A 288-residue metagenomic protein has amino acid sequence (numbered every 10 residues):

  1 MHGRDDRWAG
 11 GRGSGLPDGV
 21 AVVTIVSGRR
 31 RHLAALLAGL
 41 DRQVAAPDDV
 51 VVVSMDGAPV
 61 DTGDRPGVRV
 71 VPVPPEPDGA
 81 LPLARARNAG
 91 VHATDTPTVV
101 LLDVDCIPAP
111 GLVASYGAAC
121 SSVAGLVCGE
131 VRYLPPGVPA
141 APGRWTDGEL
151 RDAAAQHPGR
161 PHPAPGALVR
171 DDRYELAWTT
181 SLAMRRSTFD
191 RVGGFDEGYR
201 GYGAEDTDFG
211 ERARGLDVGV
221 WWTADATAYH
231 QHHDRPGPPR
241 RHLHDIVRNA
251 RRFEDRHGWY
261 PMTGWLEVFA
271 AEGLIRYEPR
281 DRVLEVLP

Functional and structural regions predicted by a protein language model:
M1-G39: N-proximal low-complexity "stem/linker" segments adjacent to membrane-targeting elements
A38-P47: Short, acidic, metal-binding catalytic loop of nucleotide-sugar glycosyltransferases
E76-T94: Glycine-rich, basic loop-to-helix element that forms the pyrophosphate-binding segment of sugar-nucleotide handling
V99: Short aromatic/hydrophobic "clamp" motif used to bind/position activated sugar donors
G111-G148: Conserved donor NDP-sugar-binding/catalytic core segment of glycosyltransferases
D147-Y174: Short, flexible, basic/aromatic active-site loop/helix in glycosyltransferases
L176-M184, T188-G193, G198-A226: A short, conserved alpha-helix in the catalytic core of glycosyltransferases
T223-P239, F253: Active-site donor/metal-binding and catalytic loop motifs of nucleotide-sugar-dependent glycosylation enzymes
